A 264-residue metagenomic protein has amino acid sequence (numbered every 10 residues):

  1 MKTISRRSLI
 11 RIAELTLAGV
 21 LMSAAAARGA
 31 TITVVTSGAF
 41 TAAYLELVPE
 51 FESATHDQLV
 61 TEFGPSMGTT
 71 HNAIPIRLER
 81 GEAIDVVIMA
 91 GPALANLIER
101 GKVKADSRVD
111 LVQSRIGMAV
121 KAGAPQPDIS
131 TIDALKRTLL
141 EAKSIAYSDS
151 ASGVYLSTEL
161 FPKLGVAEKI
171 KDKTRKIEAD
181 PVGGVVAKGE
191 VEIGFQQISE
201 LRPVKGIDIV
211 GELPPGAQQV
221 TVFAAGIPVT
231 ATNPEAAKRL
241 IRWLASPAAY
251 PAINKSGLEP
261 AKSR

Functional and structural regions predicted by a protein language model:
M1-I4, A18: N-terminal secretory signal peptides
I4-R7, M22, K255: Intrinsically disordered, low-complexity segments enriched in Ser/Pro/Gly/Ala and basic residues
R6-I10, E14: N-terminal export leaders
G19-A27: C-terminal segment of classical bacterial N-terminal signal peptides
R28-N72, E79-A83, I88, P92-R100 (+3 more regions): Exported/periplasmic ABC-transporter solute-binding proteins
